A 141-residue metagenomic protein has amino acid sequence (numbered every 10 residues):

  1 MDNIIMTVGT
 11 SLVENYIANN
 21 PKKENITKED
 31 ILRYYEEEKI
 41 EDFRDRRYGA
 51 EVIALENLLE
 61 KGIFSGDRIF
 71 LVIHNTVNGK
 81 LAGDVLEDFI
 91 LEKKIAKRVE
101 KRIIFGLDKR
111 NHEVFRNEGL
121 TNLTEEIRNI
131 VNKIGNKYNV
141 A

Functional and structural regions predicted by a protein language model:
M1-V140: Long, low-complexity, Lys/Arg-enriched
